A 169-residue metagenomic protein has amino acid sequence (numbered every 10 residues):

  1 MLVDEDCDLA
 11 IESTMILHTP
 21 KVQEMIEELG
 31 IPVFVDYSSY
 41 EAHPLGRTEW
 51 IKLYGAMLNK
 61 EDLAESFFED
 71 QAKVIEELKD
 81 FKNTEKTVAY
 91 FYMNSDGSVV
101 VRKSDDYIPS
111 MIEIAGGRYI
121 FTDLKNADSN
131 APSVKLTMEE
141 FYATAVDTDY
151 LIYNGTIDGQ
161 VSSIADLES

Functional and structural regions predicted by a protein language model:
M1-M15, I31, M138-I152: Proline-aspartate-enriched helix->loop->beta-strand connector
L2, Y54, L58, P109-I112 (+2 more regions): N-terminal, helix-rich and Lys/Arg-enriched segments in bacterial and organellar proteins
E5-D6, V22, Y107, T137: Short, hydrophobic/aromatic alpha-helical segments in well-folded domains
D8-I11, H18-S98: Extracytoplasmic substrate-binding proteins
M15-E28, G155-L167: A ligand-binding cleft/hinge motif common to bilobed small-molecule-binding domains
D80-A165: Flexible, glycine-rich surface segments
